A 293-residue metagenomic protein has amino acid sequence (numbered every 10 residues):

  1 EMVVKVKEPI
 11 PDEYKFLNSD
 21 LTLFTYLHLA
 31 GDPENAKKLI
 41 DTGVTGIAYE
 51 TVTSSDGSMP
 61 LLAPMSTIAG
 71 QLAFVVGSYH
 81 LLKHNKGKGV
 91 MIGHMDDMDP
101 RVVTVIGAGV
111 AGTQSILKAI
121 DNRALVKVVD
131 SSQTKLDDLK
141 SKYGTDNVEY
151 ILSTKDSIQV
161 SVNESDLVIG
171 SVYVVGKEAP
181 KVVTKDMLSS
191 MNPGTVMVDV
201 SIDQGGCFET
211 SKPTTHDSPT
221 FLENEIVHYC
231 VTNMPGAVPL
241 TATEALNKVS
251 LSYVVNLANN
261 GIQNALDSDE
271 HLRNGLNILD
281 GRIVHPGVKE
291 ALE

Functional and structural regions predicted by a protein language model:
M2-H80: Phosphate/diphosphate ligand-binding glycine-rich loop within oxidoreductases
E8, H28-L29, V44, T51-S54 (+5 more regions): Short, ordered loop/turn segments at secondary-structure junctions
Y14, A36, F74, S115-I116 (+2 more regions): Generic hydrophobic/aromatic pocket-lining and core-packing "Φ" positions
S19-D20, D99-V102, G194: Phosphate-coordination loops involved in phosphoryl transfer and adenosine-cofactor binding
E50-M91, I202, C207-E293: Adenosine-phosphate binding glycine-rich loop
H84-G170, T220: Glycine-rich phosphate/diphosphate-binding loop of Rossmann-like nucleotide-binding domains
S141-E225: Rossmann-like adenosine-cofactor binding region
